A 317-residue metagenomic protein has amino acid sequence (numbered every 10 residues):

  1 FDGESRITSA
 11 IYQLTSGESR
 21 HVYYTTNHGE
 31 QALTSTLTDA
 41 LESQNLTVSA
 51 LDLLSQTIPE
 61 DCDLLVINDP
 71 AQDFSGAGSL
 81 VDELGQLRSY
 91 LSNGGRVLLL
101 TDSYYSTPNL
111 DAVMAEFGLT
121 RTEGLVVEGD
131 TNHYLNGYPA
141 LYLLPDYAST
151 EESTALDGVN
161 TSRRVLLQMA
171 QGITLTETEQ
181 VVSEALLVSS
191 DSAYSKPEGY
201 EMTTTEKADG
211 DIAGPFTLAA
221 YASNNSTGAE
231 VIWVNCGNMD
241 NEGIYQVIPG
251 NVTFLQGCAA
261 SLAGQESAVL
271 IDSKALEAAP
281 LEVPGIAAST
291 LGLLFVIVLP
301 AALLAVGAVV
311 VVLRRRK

Functional and structural regions predicted by a protein language model:
F1-K317: Short, surface-exposed patches at the edges or C-terminal ends of soluble domains, predominantly
